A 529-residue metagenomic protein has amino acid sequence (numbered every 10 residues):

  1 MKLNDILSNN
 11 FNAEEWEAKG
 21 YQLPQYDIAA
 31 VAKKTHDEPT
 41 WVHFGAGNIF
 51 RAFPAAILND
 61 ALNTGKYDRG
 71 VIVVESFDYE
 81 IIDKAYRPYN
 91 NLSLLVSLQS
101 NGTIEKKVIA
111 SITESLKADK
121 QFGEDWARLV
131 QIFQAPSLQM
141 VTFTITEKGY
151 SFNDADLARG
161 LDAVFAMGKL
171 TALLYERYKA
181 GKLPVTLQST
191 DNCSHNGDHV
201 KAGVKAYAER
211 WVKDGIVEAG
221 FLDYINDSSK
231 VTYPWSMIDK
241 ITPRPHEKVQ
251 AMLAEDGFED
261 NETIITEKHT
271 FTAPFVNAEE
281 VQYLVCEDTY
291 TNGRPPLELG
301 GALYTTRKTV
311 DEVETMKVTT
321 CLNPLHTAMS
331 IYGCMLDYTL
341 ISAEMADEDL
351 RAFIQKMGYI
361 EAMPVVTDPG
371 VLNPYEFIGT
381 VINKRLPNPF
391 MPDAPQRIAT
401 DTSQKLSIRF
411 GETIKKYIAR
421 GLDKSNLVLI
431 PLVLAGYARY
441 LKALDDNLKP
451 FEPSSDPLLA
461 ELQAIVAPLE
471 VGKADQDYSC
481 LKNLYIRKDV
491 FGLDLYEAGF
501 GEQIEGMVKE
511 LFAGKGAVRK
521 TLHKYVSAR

Functional and structural regions predicted by a protein language model:
M1-F44, N48-R529: Substrate/ligand-engaging "lid" and interaction regions
